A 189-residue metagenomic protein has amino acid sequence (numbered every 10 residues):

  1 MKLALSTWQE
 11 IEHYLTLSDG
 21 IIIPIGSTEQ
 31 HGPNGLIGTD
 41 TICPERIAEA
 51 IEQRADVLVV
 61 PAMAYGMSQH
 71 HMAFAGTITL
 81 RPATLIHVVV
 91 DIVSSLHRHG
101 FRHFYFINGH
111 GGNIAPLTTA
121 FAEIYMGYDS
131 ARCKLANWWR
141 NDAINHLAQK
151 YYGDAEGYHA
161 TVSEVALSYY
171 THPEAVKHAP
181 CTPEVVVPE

Functional and structural regions predicted by a protein language model:
M1-Y105, G109-E189: Extended, histidine- and acidic-residue-enriched regions that form the cofactor-binding/catalytic faces
